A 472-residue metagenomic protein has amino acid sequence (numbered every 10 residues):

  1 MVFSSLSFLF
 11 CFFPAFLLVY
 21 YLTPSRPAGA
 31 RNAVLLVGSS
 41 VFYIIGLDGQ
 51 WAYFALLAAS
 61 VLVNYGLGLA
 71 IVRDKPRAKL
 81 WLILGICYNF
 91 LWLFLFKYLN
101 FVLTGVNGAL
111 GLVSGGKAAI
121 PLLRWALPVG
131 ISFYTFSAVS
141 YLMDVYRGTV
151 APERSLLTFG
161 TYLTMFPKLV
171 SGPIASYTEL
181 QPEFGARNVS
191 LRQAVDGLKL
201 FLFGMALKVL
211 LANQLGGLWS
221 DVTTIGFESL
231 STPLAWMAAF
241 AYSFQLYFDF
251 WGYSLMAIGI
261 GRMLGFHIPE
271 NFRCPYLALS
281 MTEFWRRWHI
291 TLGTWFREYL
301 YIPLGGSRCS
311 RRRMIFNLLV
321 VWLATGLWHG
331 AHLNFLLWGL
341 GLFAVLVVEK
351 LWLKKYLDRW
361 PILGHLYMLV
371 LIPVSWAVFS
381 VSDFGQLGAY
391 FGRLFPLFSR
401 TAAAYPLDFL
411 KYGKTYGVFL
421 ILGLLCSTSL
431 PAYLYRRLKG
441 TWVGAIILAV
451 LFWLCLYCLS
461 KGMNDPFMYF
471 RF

Functional and structural regions predicted by a protein language model:
M1-R471: Membrane-embedded transmembrane alpha-helical bundles that form the catalytic cores of multi-pass lipid-modifying
